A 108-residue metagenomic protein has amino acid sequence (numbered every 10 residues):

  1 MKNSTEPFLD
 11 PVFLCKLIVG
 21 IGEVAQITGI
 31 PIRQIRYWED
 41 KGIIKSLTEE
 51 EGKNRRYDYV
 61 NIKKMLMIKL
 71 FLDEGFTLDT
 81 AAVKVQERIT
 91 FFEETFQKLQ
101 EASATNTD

Functional and structural regions predicted by a protein language model:
M1-Q26, K45, E51, Y59-D108: Arg/Lys-rich, alpha-helical DNA-contact motif
P31-Q34: Short coil turns linking two alpha-helices in DNA-binding domains
W38, Y57: Conserved active-site tyrosine of GNAT-family acetyltransferases
G42: Glycine-centered, phosphate/nucleic-acid-interacting loop/turn motifs that mediate DNA/RNA or nucleotide
N54: Conserved catalytic core of two-component sensor histidine kinases, primarily the HATPase_c ATP-binding
